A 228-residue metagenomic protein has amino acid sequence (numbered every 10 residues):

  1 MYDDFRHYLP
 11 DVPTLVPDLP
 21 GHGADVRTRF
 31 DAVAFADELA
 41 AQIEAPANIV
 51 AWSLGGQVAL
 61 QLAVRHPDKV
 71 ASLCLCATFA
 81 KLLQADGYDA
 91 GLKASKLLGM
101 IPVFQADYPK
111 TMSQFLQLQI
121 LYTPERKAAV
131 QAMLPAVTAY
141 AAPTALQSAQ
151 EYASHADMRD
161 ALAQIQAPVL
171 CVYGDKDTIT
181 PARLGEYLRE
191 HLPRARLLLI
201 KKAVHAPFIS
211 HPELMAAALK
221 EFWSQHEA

Functional and structural regions predicted by a protein language model:
D3-H7, P13-V50, L214-A217: Active-site loop/oxyanion-hole signature of alpha/beta-hydrolase fold enzymes
I49-A51, C76, V172: Short beta-strand immediately N-terminal to the catalytic nucleophile in serine-hydrolase-like folds
A51-G55, A59: Gly/Ala-rich beta-loop-alpha elbow adjacent to hydrolase catalytic centers
V64-R65, K69-F104, A145: Flexible "cap/lid" loop of the alpha/beta hydrolase fold
Q105-A161: Conserved alpha/beta-hydrolase catalytic His-Asp/Glu region
I165, C171-Y173, D177: Short beta-strand/loop motif that positions the catalytic acidic residue of the alpha/beta-hydrolase fold
T178-L184: Conserved alpha/beta-hydrolase "acid-adjacent" motif
A195-A228: Catalytic active-site module of serine/aspartate enzymes centered on a nucleophile-bearing elbow/loop
